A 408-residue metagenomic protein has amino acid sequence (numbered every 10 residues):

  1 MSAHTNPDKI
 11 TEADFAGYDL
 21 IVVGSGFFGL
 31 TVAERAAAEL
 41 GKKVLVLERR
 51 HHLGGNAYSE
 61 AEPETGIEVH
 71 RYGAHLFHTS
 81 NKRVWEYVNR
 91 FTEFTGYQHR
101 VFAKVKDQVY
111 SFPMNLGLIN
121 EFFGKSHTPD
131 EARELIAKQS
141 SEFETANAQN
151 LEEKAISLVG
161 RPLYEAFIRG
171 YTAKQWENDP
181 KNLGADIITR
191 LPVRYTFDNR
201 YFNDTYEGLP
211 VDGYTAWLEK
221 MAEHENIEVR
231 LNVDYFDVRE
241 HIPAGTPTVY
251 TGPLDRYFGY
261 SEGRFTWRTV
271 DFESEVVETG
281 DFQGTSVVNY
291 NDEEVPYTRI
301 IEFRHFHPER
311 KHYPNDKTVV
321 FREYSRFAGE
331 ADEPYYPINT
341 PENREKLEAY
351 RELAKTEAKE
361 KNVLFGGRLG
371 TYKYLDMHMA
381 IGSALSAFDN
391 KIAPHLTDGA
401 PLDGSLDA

Functional and structural regions predicted by a protein language model:
T11-F28, L45: Beta1/beta-strand and adjacent pyrophosphate-binding region of the FAD-binding site in flavoprotein oxidoreductases
I21, E34-P63: Glycine-rich FAD pyrophosphate-binding loop
E39, V233-T356: Mid-domain catalytic core of redox enzymes that form a hydrophobic substrate pocket/lid adjacent to a catalytic redox
H51-H70, F91, Q175, L183: Beta1-alpha1 glycine-rich phosphate/pyrophosphate-binding loop at the start of Rossmann-like nucleotide-binding domains
E64-S141: Dinucleotide-binding Rossmann-like beta1-alpha1 core, especially the glycine-rich loop that anchors the ADP
K106-P247, T251, F258: Active-site/ligand-binding neighborhood in enzyme catalytic cores
E357-Y374, A380-S383: Short FAD-binding loop at a beta-strand-to-alpha-helix junction that anchors the flavin cofactor in diverse
I381-P401: Internal hydrophobic alpha-helix adjacent to the cofactor/substrate pocket in enzyme cavities
